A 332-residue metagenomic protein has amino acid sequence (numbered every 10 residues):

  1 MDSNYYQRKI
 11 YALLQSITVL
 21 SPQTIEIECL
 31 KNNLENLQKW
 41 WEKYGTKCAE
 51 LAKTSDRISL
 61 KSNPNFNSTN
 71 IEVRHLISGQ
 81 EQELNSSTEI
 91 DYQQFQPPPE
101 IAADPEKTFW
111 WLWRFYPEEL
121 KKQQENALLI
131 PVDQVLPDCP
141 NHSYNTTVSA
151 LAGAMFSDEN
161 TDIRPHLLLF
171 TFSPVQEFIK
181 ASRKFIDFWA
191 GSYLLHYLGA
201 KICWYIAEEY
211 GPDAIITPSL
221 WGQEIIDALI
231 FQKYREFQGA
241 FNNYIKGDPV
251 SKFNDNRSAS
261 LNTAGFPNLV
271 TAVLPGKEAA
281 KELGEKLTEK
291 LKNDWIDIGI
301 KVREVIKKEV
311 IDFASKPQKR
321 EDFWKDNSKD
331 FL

Functional and structural regions predicted by a protein language model:
M1-L332: Regulatory and interdomain segments flanking nucleotide-handling catalytic cores in signaling/defense enzymes
